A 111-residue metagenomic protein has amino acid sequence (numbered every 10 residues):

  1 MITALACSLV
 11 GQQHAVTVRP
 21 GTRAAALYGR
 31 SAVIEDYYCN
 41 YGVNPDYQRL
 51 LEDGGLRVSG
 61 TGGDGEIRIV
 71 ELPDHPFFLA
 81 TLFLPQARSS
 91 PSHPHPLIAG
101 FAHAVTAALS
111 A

Functional and structural regions predicted by a protein language model:
M1-A111: Amide-donor transfer/coupling interface in amidating biosynthetic enzymes
